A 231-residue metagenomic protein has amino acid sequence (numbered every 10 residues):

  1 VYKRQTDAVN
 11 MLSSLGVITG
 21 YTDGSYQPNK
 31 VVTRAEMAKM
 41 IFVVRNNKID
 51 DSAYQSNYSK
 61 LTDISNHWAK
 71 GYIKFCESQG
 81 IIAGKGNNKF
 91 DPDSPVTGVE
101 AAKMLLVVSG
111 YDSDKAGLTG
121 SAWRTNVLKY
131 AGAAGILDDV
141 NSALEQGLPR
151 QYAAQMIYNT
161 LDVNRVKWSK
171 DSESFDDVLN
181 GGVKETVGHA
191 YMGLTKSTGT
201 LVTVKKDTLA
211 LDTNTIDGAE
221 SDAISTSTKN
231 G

Functional and structural regions predicted by a protein language model:
K3-T6, T19-A38, F42-K70, Q79-V99 (+3 more regions): Feature responds to low-complexity, polar/acidic, surface-exposed segments characteristic of secreted/exported proteins
V9-I18: Mature N-terminal segment immediately following signal peptide/propeptide cleavage in secreted/periplasmic
L12, F75-C76: PEST-like intrinsically disordered low-complexity regions enriched in serine, proline, threonine and acidic/polar
Q151, M156: Surface-exposed binding/hinge segments that line and control ligand-binding clefts or catalytic entry sites
A223-G231: Short nucleic-acid-contacting surface segments enriched for D/E, G, S/T with interspersed K/R
